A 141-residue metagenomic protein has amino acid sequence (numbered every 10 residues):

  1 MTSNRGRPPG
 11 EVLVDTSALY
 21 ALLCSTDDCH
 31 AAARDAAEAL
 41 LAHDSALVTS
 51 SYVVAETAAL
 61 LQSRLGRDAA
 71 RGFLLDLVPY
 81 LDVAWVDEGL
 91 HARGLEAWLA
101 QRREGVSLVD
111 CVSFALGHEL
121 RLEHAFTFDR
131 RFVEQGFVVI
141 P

Functional and structural regions predicted by a protein language model:
M1-P9, V54, F114, E119-P141: Acidic, PIN/NYN-like endoribonuclease modules and their adjacent C-terminal/linker elements
M1-V48, Q62-G72: Short, well-structured N-terminal submotif of metal-dependent ribonuclease cores
P9-D15, T49-S50, V106-S107, D129 (+1 more regions): Histidine- and aromatic-rich ligand-binding microenvironments
A42-L47, Y80-D82, R121-E123: Short active-site oxyanion
V83-H124: Active-site neighborhoods of divalent-metal-dependent phosphate/nucleic-acid chemistry enzymes
